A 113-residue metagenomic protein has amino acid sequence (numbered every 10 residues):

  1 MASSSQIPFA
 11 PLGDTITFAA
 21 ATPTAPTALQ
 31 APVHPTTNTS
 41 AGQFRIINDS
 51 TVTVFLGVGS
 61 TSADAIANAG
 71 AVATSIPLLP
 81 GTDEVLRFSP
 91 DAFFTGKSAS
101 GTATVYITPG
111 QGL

Functional and structural regions predicted by a protein language model:
S3-S4, L12-S40, G101: Surface-exposed ligand/attachment interfaces on beta-rich extracellular proteins
A10, A19-A21, I47-D49, L79 (+2 more regions): A structural detector for beta-sheet-dominated domains
G13, A41-Q43, G81-V85: Intrinsic-disorder/low-complexity, polar/charged segments enriched in Ser/Thr/Lys/Arg/Asp/Glu/Gln
L29-V58: Short, contiguous, helix-prone interaction/anchoring segments in small proteins
G42-F44, L86-A103: Noncatalytic modules at the cell exterior or secretory-pathway interfaces, chiefly beta-strand-rich lectin/adhesion
I47-G70, Y106-I107: Short, surface-exposed beta-strand/strand-loop-strand elements in extracellular ectodomains
S75-D91: Beta-sandwich interaction modules
G110-L113: Low-complexity intrinsically disordered segments
